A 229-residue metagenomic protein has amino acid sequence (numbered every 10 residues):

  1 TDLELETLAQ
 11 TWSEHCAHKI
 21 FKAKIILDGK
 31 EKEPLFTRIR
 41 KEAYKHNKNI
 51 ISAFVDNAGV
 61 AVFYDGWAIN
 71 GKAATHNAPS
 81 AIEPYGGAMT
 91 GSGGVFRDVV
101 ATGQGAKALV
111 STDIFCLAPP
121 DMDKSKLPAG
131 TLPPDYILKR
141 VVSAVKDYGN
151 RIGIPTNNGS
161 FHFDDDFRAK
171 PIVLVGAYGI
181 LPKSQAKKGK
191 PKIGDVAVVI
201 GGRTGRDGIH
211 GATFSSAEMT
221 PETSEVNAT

Functional and structural regions predicted by a protein language model:
D2-T220, S224-T229: Core nucleic-acid recognition elements
